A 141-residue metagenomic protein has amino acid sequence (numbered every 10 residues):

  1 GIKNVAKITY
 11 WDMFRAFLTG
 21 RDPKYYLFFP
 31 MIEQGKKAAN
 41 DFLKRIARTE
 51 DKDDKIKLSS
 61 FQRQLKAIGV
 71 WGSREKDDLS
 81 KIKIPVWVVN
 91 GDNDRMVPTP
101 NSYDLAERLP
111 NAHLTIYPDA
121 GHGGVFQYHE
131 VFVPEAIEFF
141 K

Functional and structural regions predicted by a protein language model:
G1-T19: Flexible "cap/lid" loop of the alpha/beta hydrolase fold
P23-S73, D78: Conserved alpha/beta-hydrolase catalytic His-Asp/Glu region
Q62, K76, N93-R95, P134-F139: Soluble, non-transmembrane catalytic domains of enzymes that act on hydrophobic metabolites at membranes
I82, V88-N90, D94: Short beta-strand/loop motif that positions the catalytic acidic residue of the alpha/beta-hydrolase fold
K83-I84, N111: Active-site acidic short loop of glycosyltransferases
R95-N101: Conserved alpha/beta-hydrolase "acid-adjacent" motif
Y103-D104, E130: Active-site phosphate/pyrophosphate- and oxyanion-stabilizing loops and adjacent acidic/basic residues in soluble
N111-K141: Catalytic active-site module of serine/aspartate enzymes centered on a nucleophile-bearing elbow/loop
